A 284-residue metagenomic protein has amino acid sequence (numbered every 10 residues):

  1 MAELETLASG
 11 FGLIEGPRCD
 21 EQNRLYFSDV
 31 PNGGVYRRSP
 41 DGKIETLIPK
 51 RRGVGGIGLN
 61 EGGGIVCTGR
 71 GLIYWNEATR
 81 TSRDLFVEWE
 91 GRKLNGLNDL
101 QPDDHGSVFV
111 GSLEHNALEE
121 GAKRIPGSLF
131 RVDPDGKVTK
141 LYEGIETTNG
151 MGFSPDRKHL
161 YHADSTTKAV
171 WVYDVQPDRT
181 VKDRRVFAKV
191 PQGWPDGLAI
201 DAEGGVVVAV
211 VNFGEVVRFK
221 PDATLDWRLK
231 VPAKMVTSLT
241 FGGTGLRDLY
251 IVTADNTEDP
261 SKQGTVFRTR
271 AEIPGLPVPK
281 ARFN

Functional and structural regions predicted by a protein language model:
M1-G12, P40-G42, R184, T269-E272 (+1 more regions): A short helix->beta-strand "capping" segment at the edge of beta-propeller domains
E3-A8, K43-P49, R83-E90, K137-E143 (+2 more regions): A short beta-strand motif characteristic of beta-propeller blades
A8-R24, K50-G69, E90-V108, E114-H115 (+6 more regions): Beta-rich, blade/repeat-based domains predominating in secreted/periplasmic proteins but also intracellular
V30-P31, H115-P126, S165-K168, V210-N212 (+1 more regions): Short, solvent-exposed loop/turn segments at conserved positions within beta-propeller repeat blades
G34-Y36, G71-I73, G127-F130, A169-W171 (+2 more regions): A short loop-to-beta-strand structural motif that recurs across blades of beta-propeller domains
Y173-T180, R270-L276: Short loop/turn segments immediately following beta-strands, especially the blade-tip and inter-blade linker loops
D174-F241: Glycine/small-residue-rich hydrophobic helix-like segments
T240-N284: Blade-level signature of beta-propeller repeat domains, shared across WD40, Kelch, NHL, RCC1 and BNR/Asp-box propellers
